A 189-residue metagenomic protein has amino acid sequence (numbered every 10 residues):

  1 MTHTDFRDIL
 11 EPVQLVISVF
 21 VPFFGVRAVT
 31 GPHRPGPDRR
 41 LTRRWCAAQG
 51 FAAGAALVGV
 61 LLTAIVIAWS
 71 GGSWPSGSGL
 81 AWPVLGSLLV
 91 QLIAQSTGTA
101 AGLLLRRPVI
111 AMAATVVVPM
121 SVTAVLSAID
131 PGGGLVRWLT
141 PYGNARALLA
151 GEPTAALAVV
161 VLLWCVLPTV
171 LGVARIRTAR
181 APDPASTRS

Functional and structural regions predicted by a protein language model:
M1-F24, W45-R106, A145-L163: Secretory targeting signals
M1-F6, W74-G79, M112-S189: Terminal transmembrane helical anchor/hairpin motif
P22-C46, S73, S96-M112, V166-S189: Cytoplasmic membrane-interface segments at the C-terminal ends of transmembrane helices
I93-T97, P108, V122-A128: Transmembrane alpha-helices and adjacent helix-loop boundaries
